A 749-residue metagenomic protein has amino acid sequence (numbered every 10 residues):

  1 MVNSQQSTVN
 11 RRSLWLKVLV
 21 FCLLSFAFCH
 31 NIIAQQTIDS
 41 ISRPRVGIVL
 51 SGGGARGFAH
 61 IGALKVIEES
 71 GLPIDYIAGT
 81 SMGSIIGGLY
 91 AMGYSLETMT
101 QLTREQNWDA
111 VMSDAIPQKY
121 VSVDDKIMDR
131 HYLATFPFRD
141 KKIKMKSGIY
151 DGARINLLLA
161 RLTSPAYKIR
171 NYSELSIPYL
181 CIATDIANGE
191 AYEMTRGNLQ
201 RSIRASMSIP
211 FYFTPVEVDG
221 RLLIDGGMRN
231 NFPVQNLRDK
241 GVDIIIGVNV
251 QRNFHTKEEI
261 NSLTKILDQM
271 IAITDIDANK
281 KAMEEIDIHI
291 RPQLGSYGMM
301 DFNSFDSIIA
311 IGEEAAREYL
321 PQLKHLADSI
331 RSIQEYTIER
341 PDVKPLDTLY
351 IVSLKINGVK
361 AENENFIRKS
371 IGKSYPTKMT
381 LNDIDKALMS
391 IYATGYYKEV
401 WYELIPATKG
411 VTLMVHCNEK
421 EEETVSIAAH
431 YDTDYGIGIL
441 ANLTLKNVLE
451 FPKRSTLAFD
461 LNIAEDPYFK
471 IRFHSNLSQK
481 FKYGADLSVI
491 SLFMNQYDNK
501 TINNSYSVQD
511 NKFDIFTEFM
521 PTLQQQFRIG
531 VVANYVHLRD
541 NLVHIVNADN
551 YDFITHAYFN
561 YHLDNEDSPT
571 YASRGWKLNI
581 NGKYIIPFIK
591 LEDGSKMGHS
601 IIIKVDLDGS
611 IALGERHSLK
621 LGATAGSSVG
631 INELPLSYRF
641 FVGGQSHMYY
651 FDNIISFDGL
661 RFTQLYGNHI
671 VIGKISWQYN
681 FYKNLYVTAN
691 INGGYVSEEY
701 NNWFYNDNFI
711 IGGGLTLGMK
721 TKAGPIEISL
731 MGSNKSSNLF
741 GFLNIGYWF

Functional and structural regions predicted by a protein language model:
M1-N31: Short, basic, low-complexity termini and linkers enriched in Ser/Thr/Gly/Pro that act as targeting/leader peptides
A34-T80, G88-M389, A393-I405, V411 (+1 more regions): Patatin-like phospholipase
I260, N495-N499, H537-V543, E592 (+3 more regions): Outer-membrane beta-barrel and related beta-rich outer-membrane complex signature in Gram-negative bacteria
N382, E399-T570, Q645-I655, Q664-H669 (+2 more regions): Gram-negative/organellar outer-membrane beta-barrel architecture
T424-I427, H556-H562, E566-F681: C-terminal outer-membrane beta-barrel translocator/porin domains of Gram-negative envelope proteins and their
N442, T456, A533, W576-Y584 (+1 more regions): Face-selective signature of the C-terminal outer-membrane beta-barrel domain
Q678-F709: C-terminal hydrophobic structural anchor segments that stabilize assembly/packing rather than catalytic chemistry
